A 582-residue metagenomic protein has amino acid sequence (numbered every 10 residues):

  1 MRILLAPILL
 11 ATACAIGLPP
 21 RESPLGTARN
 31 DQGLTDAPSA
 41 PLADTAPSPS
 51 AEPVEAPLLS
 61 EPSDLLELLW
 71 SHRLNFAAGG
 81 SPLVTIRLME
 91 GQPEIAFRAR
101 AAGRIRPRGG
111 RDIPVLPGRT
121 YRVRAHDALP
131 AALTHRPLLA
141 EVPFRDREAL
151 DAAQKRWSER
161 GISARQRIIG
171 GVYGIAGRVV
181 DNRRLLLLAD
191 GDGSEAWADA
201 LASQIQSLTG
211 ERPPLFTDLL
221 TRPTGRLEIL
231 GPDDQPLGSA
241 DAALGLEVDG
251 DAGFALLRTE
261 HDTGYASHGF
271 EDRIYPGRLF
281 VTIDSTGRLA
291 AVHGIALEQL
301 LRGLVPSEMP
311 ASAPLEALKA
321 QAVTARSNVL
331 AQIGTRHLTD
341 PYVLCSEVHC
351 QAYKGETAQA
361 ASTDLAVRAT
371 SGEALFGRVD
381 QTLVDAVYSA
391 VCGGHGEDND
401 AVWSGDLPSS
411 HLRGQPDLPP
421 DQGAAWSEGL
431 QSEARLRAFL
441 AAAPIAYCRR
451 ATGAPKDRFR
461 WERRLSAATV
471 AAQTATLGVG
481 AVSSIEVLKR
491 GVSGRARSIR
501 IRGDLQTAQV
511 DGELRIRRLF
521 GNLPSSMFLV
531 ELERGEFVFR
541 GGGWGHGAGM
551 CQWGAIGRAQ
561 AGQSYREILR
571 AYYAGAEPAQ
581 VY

Functional and structural regions predicted by a protein language model:
L5-A6, L10-Y582: Conserved, single-site charged/polar hotspot
